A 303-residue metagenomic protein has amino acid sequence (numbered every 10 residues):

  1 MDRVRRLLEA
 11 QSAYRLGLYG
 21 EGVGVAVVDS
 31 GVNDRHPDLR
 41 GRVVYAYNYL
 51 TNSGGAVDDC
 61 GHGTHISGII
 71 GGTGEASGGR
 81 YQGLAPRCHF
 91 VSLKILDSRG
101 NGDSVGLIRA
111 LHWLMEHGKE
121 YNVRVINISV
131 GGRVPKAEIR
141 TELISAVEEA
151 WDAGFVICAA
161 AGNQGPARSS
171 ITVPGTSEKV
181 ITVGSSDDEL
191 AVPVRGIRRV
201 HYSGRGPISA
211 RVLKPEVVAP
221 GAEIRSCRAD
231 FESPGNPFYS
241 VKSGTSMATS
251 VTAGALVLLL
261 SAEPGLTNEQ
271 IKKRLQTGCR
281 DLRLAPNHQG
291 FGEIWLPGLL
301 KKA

Functional and structural regions predicted by a protein language model:
M1-G24, P37-D38, P193-R198: Protease zymogen maturation seam
Y14-V27, V32-Y45, G54-S104, N122-R124 (+3 more regions): Subtilisin-like serine protease catalytic core
Y19, E148-D152, V218: Anion (oxyanion) recognition and catalysis
V28-G31, I69-T73, L93-D97, I128-G132 (+6 more regions): Active-site-proximal beta-strand/loop segments in catalytic clefts of secreted hydrolases
D29, P37, G175-S261, L299: Extracellular S/T/G-rich loop segment that most often corresponds to the catalytic His/Ser-adjacent loop
S67-I70, V91, I95-D97, S170 (+1 more regions): Hydrolase catalytic cores
I95-K179, L190, S209-V212, D230-T249 (+1 more regions): Substrate-binding/access-modulating region of protease and related hydrolase catalytic domains
G162, P297-A303: Secreted peptidase-domain scaffold signal
